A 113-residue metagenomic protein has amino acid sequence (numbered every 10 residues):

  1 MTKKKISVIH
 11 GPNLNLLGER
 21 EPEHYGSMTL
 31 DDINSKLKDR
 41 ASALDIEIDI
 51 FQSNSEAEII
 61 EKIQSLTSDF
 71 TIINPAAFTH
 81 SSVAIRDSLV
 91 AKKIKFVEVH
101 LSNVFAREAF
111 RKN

Functional and structural regions predicted by a protein language model:
T2-I6: Extreme N-terminal starter segment of soluble prokaryotic enzymes
S7-V8, V97: Conserved beta-strand elements of the Class I
V8-N15: N-terminal nucleotide-binding beta1-loop-alpha1 segment
L17-D31: Glycine- and acidic-residue-enriched helix-capping/strand-helix junction motifs
L37-S68, R86, K92, V97: Nucleotide and nucleotide-moiety/phosphate-recognizing core
N54-A57, A76-H80: Short beta->alpha connector loops
F78, S82-N113: Flexible, gly/pro- and Lys/Arg-enriched active-site loops
